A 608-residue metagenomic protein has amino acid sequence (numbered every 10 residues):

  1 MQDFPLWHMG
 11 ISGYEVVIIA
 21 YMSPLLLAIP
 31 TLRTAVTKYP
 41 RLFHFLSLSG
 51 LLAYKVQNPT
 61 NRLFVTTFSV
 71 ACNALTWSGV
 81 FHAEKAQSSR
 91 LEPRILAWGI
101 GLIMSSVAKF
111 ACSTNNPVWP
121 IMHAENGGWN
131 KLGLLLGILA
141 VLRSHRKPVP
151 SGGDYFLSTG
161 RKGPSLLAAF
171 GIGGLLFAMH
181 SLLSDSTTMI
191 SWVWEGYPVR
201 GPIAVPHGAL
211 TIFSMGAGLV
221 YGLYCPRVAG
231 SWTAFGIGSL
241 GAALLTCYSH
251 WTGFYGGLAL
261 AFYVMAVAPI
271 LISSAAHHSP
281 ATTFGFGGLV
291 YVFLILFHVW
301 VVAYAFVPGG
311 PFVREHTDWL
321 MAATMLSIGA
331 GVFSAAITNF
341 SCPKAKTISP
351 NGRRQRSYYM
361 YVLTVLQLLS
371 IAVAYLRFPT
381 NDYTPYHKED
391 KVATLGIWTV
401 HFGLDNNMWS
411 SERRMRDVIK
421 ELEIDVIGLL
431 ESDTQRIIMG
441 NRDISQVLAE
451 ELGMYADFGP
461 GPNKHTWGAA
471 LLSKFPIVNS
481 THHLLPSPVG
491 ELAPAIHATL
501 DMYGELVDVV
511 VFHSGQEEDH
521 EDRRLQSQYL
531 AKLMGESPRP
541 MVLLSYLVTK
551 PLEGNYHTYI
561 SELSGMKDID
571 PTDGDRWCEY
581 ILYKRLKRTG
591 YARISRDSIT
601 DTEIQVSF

Functional and structural regions predicted by a protein language model:
M1-E15, K38-H44, G50-V56, T60-F64 (+4 more regions): Metal-dependent phosphoester-hydrolase catalytic domains
M1-L25, V70-N73, W77, E125 (+10 more regions): Active-site beta-strand/loop signature of hydrolases that rely on acidic residues for catalysis
L25-V36: Transmembrane signal-anchor hairpin modules in multi-pass inner-membrane enzymes, especially those that act on
A345-G352, Y359, L368-D417: N-terminal signal-anchor transmembrane helix
Y375-H387, N407, V426, E431-G515 (+1 more regions): Structured beta-strand-rich core segments of catalytic domains in phosphoester-bond hydrolases
S410, R414, D443, V447 (+5 more regions): Extracytoplasmic/secreted proteins, especially bacterial periplasmic and envelope-associated proteins
K420-I424, A449-G453, I477, G535-R539 (+1 more regions): Sec-exported extracytoplasmic/periplasmic mature domains
